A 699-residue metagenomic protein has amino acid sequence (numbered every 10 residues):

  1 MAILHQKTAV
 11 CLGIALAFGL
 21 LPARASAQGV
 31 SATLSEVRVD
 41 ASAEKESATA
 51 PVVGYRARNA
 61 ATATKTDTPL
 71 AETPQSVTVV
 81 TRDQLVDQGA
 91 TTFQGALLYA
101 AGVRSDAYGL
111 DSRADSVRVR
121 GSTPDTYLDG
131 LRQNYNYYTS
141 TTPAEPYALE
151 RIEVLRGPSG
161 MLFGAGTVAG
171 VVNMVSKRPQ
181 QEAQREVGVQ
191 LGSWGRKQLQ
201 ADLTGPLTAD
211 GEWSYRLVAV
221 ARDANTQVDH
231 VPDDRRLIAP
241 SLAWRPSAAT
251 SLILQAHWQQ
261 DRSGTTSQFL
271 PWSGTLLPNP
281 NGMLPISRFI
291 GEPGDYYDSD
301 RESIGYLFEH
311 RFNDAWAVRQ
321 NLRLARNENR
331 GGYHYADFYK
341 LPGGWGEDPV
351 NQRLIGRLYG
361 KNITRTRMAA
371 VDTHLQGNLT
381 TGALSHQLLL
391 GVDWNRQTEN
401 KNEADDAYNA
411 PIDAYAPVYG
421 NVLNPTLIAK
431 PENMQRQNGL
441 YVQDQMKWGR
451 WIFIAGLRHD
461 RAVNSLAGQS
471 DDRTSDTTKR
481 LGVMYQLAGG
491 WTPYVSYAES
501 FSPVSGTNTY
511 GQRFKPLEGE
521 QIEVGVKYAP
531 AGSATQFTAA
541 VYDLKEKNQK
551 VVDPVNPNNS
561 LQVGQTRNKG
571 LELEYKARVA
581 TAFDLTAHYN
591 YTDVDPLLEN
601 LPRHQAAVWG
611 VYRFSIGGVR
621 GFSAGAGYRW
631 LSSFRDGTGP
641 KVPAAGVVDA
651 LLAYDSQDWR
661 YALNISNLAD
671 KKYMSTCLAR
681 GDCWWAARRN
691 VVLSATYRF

Functional and structural regions predicted by a protein language model:
Y55-T78, R82, Q94-N134, E150: Extracytoplasmic beta-strand/coil segments of soluble accessory domains associated with Gram-negative outer-membrane
S105, S116, L131-R156, M174-S176: Short acidic/polar hinge/loop motifs at secondary-structure boundaries that mediate gating or recognition
Y135, Y147-E150, M161-P240, P246-T250 (+2 more regions): Outer-membrane beta-barrel translocator/receptor signature
R222-T226, I238-R245, A249-R311, R326-T366 (+2 more regions): Acidic/polar loop-and-plug regions of large Gram-negative outer-membrane beta-barrel proteins
A243-S247, T366, S385-Q397, P431-E546 (+1 more regions): Structural signature of Gram-negative outer-membrane beta-barrels, strongest in the C-terminal barrel of TonB-dependent
E309-N313, A317-R323, N327-Y333, P493 (+3 more regions): Membrane-embedded beta-barrel scaffold of Gram-negative outer-membrane proteins
R450, D543, Q562-G637, S694-R698: Gram-negative outer-membrane beta-barrel transporters
L631-R635, A653-F699: C-terminal beta-signal and adjacent terminal beta-strands/loops of Gram-negative outer-membrane beta-barrel proteins
